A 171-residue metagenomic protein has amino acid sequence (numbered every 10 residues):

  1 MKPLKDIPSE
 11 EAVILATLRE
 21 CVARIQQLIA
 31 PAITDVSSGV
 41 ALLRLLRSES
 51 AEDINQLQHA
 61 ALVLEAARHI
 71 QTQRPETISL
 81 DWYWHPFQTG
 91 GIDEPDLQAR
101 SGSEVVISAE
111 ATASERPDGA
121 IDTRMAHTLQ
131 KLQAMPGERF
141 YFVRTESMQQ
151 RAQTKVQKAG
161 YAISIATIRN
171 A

Functional and structural regions predicted by a protein language model:
M1-G39: Nuclease-adjacent, charged terminal/linker segments that flank catalytic cores
V40-H85: Acidic-basic catalytic patches of nuclease active cores, encompassing PD-(D/E)XK and other metal-cofactor nuclease
L62, A66, D93, A109 (+1 more regions): Amphipathic alpha-helical interface surfaces
Q73, R100, A134-M135: Alpha-helix C-cap/termination motif
E76-S103: Active-site metal-binding core of divalent-cation-utilizing nuclease and nuclease-like domains
D96-G119: Conserved catalytic cores of phosphodiester-cleaving nucleases, focusing on short active-site segments
A111-I163: Catalytic cores of nucleic-acid endonucleases
I163-A171: A generic structural motif
